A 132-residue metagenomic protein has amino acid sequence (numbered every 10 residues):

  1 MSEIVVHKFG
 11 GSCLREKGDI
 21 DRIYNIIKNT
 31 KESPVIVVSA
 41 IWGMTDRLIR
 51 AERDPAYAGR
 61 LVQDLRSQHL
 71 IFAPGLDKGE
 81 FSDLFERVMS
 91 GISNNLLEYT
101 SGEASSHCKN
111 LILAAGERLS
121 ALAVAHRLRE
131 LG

Functional and structural regions predicted by a protein language model:
M1-G132: Nucleotide/pyrophosphate-binding catalytic subdomain
